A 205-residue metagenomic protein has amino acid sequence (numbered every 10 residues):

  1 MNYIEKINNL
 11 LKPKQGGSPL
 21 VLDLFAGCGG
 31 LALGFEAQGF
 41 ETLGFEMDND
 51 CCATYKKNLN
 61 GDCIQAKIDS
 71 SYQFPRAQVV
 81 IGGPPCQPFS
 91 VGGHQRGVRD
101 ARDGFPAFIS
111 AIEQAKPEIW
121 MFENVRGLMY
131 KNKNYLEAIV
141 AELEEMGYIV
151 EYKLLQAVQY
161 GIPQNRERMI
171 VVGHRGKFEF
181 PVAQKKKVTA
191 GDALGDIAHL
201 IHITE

Functional and structural regions predicted by a protein language model:
N2-K116, R126-M129, N134-E137: Core alpha/beta nucleotide-donor-binding catalytic domains of modification enzymes
S70-Q78, Q87-E205: Class I S-adenosyl-L-methionine
